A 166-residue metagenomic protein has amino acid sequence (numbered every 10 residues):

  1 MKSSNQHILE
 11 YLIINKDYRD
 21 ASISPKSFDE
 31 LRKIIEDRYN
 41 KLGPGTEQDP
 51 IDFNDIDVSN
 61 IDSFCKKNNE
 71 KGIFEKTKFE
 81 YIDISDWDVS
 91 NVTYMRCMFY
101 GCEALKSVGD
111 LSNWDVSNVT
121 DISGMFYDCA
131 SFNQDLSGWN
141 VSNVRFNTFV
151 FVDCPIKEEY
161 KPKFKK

Functional and structural regions predicted by a protein language model:
K2-K166: Negatively charged
